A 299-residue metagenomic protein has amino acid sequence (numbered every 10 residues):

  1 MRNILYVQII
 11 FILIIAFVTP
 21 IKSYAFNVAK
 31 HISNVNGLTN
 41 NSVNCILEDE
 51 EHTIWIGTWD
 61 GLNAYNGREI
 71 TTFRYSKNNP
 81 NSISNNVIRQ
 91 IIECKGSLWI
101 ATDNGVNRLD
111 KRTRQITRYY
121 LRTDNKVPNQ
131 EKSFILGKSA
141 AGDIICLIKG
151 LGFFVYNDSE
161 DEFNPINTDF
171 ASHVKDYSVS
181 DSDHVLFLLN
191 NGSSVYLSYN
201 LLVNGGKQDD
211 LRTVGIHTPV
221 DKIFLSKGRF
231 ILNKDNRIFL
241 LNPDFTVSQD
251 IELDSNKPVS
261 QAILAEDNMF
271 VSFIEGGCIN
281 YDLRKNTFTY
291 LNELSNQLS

Functional and structural regions predicted by a protein language model:
M1-S299: Carboxylate-rich, polar loop motifs that coordinate divalent cations or form catalytic acidic clusters
